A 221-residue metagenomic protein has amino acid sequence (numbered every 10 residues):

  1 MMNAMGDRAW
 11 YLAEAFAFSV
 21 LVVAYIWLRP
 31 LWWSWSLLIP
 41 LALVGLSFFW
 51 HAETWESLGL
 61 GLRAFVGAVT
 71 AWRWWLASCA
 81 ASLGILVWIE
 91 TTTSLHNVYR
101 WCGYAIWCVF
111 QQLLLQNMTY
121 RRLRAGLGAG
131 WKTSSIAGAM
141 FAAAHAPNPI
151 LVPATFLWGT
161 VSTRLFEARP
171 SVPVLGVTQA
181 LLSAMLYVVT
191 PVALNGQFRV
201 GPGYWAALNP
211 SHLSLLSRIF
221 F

Functional and structural regions predicted by a protein language model:
M1-A52: Alpha-helical transmembrane segments in multi-pass membrane proteins
G6-V23, A71-S82, S134-I136: Alpha-helical transmembrane segments
F18-I26, C79-I89, G138-P147, A180-P191: Aromatic-anchored segments of alpha-helical transmembrane domains
V23-A24, P30, V152-L213: Functionally important transmembrane alpha-helices
I26-W27, L46-E56, V87-E90, R164-A168: Structural signal for the C-terminal ends of transmembrane alpha-helices and the immediately following loop
P30-I39, T93-R100, P149-F156: Short, aromatic-rich membrane-interface segments at the entry and exit of alpha-helical transmembrane domains
L37-V44, G103, Q112, A154-S162: Hydrophobic core segments of transmembrane alpha-helices in multi-pass, intramembrane catalytic enzymes
A81-A143, P147: Function-critical hydrophobic alpha-helical transmembrane segments in multi-pass membrane proteins
